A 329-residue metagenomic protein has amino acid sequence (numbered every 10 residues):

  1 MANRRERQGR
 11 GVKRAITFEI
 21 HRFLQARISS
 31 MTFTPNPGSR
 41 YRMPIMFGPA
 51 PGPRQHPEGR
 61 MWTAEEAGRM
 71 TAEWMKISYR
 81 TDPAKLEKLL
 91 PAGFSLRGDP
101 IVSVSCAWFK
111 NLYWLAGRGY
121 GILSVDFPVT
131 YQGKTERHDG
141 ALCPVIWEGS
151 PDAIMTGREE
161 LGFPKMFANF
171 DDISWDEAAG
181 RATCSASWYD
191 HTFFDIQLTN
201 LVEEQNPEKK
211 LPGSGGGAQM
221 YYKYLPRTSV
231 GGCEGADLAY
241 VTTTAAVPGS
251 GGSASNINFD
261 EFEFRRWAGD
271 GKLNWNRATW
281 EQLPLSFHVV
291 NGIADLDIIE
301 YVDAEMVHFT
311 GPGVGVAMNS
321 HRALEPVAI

Functional and structural regions predicted by a protein language model:
R4-K13, R22: Short, low-complexity, charge-dense intrinsically disordered segments
F23, R27-I28, T32-G59, R158-I329: Interaction-surface and assembly-scaffold signal
P53-W108: N-terminal ordered "arm"
M61, R118, G133-K134: Flexible linear motifs
K85, L112, Q132-D139, S150-R158 (+2 more regions): Short, surface-exposed beta-strand/loop "edge" segments at domain boundaries and coil↔beta transitions
L96-T130: Short, structured protein-protein interaction patches enriched in aromatics and acidic/basic residues, typified by
E136-E148, D152-S174: A surface/extracellular/periplasmic glyco- and lipid-processing/surface-interacting theme
